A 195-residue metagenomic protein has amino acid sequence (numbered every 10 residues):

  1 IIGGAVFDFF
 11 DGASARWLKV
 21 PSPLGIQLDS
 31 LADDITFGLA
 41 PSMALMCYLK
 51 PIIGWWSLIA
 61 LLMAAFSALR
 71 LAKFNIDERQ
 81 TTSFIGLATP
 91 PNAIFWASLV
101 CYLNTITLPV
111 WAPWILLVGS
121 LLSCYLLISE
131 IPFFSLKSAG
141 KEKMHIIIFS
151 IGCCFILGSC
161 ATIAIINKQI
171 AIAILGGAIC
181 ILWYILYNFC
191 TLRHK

Functional and structural regions predicted by a protein language model:
I1-Q27, W55-A64, A171-G176: Membrane-embedded alpha-helical segments that form the functional core of polytopic membrane enzymes, especially those
F7, L62-M63, L69, L126 (+1 more regions): Hydrophobic residues within membrane-embedded alpha-helical segments of Major Facilitator Superfamily
D11-S22, S67-T82, I128-K137, L186-R193: C-terminal ends of transmembrane helices
L18-P21, G25-L28, Y48-L58, T81 (+3 more regions): Membrane-interfacial loop-to-transmembrane-helix junctions in polytopic alpha-helical membrane proteins
V20-P23, P41, L45, S98 (+2 more regions): Hydrophobic alpha-helical membrane context
I35-V100, W114, A173-L175, C180 (+1 more regions): Alpha-helical transmembrane segments
I85-K195: C-terminal membrane-associated helical module and adjoining short loops/tails
